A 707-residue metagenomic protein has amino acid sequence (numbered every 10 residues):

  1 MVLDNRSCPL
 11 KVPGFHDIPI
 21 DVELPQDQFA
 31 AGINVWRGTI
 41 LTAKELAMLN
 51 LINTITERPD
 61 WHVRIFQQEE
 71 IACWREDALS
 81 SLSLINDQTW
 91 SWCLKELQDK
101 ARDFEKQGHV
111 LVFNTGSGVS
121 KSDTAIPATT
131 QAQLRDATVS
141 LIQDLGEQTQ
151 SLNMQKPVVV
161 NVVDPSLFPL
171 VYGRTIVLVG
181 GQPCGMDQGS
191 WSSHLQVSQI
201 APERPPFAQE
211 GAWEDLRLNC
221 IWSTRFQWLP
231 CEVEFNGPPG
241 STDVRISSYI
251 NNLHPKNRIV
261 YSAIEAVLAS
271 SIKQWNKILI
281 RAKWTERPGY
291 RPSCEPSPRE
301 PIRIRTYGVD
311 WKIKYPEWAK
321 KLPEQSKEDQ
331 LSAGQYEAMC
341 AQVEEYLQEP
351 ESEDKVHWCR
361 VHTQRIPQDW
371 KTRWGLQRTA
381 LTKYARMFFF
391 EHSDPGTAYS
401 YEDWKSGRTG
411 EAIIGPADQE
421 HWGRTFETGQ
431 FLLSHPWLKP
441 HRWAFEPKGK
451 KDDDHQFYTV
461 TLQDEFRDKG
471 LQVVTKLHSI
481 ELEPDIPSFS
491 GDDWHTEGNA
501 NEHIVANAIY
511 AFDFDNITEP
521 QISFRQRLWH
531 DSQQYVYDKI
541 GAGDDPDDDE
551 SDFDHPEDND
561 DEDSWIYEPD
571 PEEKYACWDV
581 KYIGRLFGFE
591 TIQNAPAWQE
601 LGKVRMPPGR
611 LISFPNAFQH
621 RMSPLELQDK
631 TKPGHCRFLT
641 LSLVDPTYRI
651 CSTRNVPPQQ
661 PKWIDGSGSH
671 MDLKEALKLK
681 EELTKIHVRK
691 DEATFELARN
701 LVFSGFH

Functional and structural regions predicted by a protein language model:
M1-L611, A617-H707: Fe(II)/2-oxoglutarate oxygenase catalytic core
